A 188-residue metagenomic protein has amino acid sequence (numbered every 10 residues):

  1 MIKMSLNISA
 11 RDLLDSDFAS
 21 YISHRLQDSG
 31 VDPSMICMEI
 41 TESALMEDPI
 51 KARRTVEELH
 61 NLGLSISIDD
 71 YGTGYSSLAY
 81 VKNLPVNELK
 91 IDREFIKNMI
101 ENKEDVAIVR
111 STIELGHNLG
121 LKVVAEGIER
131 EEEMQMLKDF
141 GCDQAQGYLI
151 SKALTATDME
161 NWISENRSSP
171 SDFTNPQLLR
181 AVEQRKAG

Functional and structural regions predicted by a protein language model:
M1-I2, G30: Catalytic core regions of nucleotide second-messenger enzymes
A10, L14, A19-M99, L115 (+1 more regions): The catalytic core of metal-dependent phosphodiesterases that act on cyclic dinucleotides
M38, D69, V106, T157 (+1 more regions): Metal-dependent catalytic cores of enzymes that make or break cyclic nucleotides and related phosphoester linkages
A52, D105, V109: Short, conserved glycine- and acidic-residue-centered signature motifs in active-site or ligand-binding loops
K138, L154-R185: C-terminal helical cap(s) of enzyme catalytic domains, especially alpha/beta-barrels
